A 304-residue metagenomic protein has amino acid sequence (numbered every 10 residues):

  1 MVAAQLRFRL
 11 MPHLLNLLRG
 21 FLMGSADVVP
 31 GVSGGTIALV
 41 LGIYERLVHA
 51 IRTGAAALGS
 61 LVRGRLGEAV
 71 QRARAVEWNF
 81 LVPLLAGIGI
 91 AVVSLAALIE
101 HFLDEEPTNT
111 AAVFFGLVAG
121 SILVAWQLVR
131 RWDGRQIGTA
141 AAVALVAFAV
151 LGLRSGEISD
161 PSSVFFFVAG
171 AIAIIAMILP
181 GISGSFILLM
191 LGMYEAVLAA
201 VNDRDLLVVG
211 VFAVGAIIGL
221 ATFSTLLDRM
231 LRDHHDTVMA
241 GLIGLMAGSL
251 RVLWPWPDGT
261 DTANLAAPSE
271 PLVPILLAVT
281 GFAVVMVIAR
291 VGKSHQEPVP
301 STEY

Functional and structural regions predicted by a protein language model:
V2-V28, S33-L179, S183-Y304: Multi-pass membrane proteins that catalyze or facilitate reactions on polyprenyl-/lipid-phosphate substrates and their
